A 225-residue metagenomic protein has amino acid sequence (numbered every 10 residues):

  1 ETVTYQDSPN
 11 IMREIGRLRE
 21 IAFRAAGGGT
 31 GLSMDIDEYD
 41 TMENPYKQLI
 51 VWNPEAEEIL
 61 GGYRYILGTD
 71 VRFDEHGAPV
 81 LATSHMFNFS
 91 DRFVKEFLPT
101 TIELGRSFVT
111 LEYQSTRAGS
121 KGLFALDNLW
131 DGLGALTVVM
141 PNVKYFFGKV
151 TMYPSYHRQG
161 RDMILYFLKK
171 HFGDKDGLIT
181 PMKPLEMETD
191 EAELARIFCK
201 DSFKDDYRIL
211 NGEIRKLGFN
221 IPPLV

Functional and structural regions predicted by a protein language model:
E1, P45-W52, D91-R92, I197-K200: Short N-terminal helix-initiation segments at or just after the protein's N-terminus
E1-D37, K47-R64: Short amphipathic alpha-helix that is part of the acyltransferase structural core
T2-Y5, E38-T41, D91, L111: Generic structural "secondary-structure junction" signal
E20, D70-L224: Acyl-donor binding region in acyl/amide transferases
G28-I36, M42-Y46, G77-R92: Short acidic (Asp/Glu) patches
Y39-I50, F73, V225: A short helix-loop-beta-strand connector motif used in the catalytic cores of GNAT acetyltransferases and, in some
Y65-T69: Acetyl-CoA-dependent GNAT
